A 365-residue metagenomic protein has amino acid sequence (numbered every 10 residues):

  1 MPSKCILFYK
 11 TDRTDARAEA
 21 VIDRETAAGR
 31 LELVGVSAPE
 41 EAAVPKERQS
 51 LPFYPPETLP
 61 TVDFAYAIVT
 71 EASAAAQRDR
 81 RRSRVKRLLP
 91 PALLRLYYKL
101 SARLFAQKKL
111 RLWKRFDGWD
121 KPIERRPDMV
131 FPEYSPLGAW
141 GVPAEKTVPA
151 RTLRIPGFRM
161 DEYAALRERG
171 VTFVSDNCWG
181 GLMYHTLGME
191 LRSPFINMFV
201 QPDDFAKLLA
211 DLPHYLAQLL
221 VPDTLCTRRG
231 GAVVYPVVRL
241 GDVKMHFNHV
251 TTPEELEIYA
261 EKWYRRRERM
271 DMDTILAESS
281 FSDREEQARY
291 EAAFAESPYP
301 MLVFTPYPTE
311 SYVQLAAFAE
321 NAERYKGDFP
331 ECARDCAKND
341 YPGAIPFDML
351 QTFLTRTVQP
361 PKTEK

Functional and structural regions predicted by a protein language model:
M1-L153: Hydrophobic, well-ordered beta-alpha structural blocks that scaffold small-molecule cofactor pockets
K109-R111, R115-K365: Extracellular glycan-modifying ectodomains
